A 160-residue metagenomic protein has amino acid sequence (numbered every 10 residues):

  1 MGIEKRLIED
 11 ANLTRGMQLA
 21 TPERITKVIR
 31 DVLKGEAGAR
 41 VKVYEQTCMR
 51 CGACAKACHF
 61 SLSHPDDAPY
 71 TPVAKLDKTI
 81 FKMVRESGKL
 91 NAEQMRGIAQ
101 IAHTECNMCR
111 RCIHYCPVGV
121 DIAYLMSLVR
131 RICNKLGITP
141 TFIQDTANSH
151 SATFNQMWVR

Functional and structural regions predicted by a protein language model:
G2-R50, S61-P65, P69-P72, D77-V84: N-terminal cysteine/histidine-rich coordination modules
G16-A20, G35-E45, K78-R160: Iron-sulfur-cluster electron-transfer modules
C48, C58, C106: Short cysteine-rich clusters marking metal-coordination/redox-active sites
C51-A55, C109-C112: Cysteine-cluster motifs in flexible loop/terminal segments that predominantly coordinate metals
A55, L62, C133-G137: A generic secondary-structure signal for well-formed alpha-helical elements
A57-C58, C116: Cysteine-centered loop/knuckle micro-motif
